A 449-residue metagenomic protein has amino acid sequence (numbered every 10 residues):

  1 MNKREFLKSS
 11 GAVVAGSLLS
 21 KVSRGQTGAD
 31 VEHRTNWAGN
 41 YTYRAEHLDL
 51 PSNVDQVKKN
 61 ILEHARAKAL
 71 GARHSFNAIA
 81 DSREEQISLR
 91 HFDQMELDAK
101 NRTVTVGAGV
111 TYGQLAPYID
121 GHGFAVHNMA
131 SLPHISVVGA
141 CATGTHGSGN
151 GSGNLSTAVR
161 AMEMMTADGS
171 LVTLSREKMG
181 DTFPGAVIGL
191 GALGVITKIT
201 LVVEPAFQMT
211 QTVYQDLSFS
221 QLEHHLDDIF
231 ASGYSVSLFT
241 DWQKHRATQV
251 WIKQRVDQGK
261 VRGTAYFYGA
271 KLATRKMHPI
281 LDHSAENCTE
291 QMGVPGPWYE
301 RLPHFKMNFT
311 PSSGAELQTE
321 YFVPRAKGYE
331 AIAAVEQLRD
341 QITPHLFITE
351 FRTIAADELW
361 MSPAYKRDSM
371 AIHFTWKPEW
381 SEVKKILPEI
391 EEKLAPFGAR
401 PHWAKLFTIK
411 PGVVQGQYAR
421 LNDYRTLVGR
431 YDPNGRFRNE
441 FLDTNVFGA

Functional and structural regions predicted by a protein language model:
M1-A449: Noncatalytic alpha-helical scaffold of FAD-dependent oxidoreductases
